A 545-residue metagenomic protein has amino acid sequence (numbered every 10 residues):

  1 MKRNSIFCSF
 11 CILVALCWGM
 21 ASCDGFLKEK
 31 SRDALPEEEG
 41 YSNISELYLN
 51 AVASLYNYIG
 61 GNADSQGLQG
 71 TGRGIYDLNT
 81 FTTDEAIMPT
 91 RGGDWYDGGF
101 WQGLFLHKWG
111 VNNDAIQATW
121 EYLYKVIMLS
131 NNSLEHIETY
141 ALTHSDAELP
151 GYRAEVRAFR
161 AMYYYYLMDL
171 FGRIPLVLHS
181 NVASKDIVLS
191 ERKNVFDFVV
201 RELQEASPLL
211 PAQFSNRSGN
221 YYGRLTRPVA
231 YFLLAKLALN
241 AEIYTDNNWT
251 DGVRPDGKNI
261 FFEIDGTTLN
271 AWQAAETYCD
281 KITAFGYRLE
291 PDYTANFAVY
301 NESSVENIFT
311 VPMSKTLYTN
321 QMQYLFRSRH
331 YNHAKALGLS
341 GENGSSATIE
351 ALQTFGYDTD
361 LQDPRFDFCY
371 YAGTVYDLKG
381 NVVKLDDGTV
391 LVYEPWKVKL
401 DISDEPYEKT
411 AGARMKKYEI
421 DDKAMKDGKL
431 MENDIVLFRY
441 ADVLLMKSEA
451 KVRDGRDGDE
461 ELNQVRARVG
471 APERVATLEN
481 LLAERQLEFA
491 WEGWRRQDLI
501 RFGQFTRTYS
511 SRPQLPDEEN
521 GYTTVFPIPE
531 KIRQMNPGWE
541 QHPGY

Functional and structural regions predicted by a protein language model:
R3, C17-E46, A161, V199 (+5 more regions): Bacterial Sec-dependent N-terminal signal peptides
S9-G19: Bacterial N-terminal signal peptides
D24-W101, I174, Q204, L209 (+1 more regions): An aromatic- and glycine-enriched ligand-binding surface/loop that stacks and positions planar moieties
S45-A53, N57-L68, T90-F171, A183-D197 (+7 more regions): Conserved, well-structured interaction surfaces
K108, N113, Q117, P364-N463: C-terminal substrate/ligand-recognition segments
L123-V126, F198-V200, Y221, T267 (+8 more regions): Long, intrinsically disordered, low-complexity segments
